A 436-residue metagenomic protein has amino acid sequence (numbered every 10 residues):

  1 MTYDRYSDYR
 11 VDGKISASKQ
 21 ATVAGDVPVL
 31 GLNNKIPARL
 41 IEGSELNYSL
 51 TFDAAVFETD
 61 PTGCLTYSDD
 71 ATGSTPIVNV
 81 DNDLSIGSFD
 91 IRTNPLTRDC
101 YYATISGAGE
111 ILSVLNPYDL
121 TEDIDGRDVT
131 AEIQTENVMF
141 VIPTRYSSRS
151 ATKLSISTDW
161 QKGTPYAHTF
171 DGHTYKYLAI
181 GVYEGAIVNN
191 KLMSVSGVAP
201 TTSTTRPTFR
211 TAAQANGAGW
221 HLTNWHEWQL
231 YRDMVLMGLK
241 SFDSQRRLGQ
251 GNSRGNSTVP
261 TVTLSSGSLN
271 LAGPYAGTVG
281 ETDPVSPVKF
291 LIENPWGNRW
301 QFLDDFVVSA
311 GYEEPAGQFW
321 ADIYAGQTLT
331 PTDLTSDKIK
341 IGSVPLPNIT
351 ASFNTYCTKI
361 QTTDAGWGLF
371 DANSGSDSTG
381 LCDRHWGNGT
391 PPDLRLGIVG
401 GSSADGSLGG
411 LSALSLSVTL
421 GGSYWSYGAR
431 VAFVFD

Functional and structural regions predicted by a protein language model:
M1-S44: Fibrous stalk/shaft segments of extracellular and virion attachment machinery
N33-N34, G43, R145-S148, E184-I187 (+3 more regions): Acidic glycine-/aspartate-rich tracts in secreted/extracellular proteins
S44-V141, S147-R149: GGW-centered surface loops in extracellular recognition modules
L50-V56, H226-Q229, Q250-A272, T278-V279 (+3 more regions): C-terminal, surface-exposed recognition/capping segments
G126-N137, D159-P295: Short aromatic-cysteine micro-motif
V138-G172, G219, I360, A365-T390 (+1 more regions): Carbohydrate-recognition beta-sandwich/jelly-roll modules in extracellular/periplasmic carbohydrate-active proteins
S309-D322: A short, polar/charged loop-to-alpha-helix boundary motif
